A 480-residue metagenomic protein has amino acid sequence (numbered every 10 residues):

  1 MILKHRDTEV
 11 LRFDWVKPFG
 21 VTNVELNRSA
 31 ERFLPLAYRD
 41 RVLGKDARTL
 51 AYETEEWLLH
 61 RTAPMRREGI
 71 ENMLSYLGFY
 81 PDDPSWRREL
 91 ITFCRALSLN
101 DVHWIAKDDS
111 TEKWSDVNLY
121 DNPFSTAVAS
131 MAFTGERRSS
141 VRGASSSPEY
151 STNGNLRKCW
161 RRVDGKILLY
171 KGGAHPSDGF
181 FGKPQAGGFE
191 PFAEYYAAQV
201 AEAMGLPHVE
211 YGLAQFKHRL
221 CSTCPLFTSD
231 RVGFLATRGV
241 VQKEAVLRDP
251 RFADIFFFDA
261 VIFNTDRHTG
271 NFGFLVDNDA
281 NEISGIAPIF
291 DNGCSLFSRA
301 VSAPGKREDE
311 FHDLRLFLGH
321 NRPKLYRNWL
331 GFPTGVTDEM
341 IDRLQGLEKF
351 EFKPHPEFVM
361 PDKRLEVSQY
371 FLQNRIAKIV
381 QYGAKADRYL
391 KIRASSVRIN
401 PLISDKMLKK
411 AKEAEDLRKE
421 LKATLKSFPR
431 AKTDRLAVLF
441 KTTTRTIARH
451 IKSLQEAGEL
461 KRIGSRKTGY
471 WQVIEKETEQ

Functional and structural regions predicted by a protein language model:
M1-N264, F274-K406: Phosphate/dinucleotide-binding and metal-coordinating scaffold of catalytic cores in nucleotide-dependent enzymes
G270-F272: Conserved protein-kinase catalytic-loop position immediately C-terminal to the HRD catalytic Asp
S298, W329-M340, L347-V359, R388-Q480: C-terminal regulatory or interaction extensions
